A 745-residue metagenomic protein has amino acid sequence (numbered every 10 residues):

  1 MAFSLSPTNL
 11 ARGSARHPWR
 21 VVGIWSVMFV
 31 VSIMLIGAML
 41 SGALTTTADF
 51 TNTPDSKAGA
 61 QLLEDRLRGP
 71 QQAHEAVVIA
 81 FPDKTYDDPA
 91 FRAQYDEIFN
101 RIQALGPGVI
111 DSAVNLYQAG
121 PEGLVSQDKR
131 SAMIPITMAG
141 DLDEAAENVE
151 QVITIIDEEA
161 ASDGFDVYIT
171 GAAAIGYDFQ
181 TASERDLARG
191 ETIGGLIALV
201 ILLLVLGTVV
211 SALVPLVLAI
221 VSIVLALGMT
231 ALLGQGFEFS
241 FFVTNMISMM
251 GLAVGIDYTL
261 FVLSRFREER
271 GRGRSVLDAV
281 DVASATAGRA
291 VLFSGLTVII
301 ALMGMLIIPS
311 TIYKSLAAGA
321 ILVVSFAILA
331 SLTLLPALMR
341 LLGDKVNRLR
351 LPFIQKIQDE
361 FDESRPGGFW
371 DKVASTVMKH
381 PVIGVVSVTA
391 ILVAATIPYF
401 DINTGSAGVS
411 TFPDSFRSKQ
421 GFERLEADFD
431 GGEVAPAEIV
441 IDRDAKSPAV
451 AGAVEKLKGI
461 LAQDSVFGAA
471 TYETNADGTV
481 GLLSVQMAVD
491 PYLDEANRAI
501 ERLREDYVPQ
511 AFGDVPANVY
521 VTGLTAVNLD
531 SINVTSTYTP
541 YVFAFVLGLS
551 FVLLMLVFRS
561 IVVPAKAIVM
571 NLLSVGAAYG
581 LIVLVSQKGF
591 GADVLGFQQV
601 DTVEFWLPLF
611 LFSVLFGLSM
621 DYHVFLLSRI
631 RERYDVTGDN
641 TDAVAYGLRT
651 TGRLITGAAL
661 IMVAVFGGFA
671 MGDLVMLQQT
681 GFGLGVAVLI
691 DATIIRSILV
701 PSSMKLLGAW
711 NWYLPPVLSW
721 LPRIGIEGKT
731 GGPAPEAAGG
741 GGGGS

Functional and structural regions predicted by a protein language model:
M1-A43, A48, G108, Q127 (+4 more regions): Membrane-embedded transmembrane helical bundles of large multi-pass transporters/channels
T53-Q72, P82-A173, D401-A592, V624 (+1 more regions): Structured non-transmembrane domains adjacent to transmembrane bundles in polytopic membrane proteins
E75-I79: A short acidic-to-branched-hydrophobic micro-motif
